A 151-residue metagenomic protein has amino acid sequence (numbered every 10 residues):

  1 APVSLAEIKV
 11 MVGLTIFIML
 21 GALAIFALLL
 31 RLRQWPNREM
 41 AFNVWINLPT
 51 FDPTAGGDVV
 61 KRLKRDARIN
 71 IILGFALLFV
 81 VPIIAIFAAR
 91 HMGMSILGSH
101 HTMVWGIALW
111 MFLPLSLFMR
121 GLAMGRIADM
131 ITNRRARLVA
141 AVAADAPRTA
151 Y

Functional and structural regions predicted by a protein language model:
A1-A24, R90-I107: Long, highly hydrophobic alpha-helical transmembrane signal-anchor segments
A1-P2, L30-M40, L78, A141: Alpha-helical transmembrane segments of integral membrane proteins, especially early/N-terminal helices
P2-L5, I69-G93: Alpha-helical transmembrane segments and their membrane-interface junctions in multi-pass membrane proteins
F17-N43: Transmembrane alpha-helix/helix-exit interface in multi-pass inner-membrane proteins
A22-F26, L77, V81, A85 (+2 more regions): Alpha-helical transmembrane segments of multipass membrane proteins
R31, A89-A136: Alpha-helical transmembrane segments and their immediate juxtamembrane interface regions
W35-V59, N133-R148: Juxtamembrane inter-helical linkers in multi-pass membrane proteins
T54-I71: Membrane interfacial helix-start motif at the N-side
